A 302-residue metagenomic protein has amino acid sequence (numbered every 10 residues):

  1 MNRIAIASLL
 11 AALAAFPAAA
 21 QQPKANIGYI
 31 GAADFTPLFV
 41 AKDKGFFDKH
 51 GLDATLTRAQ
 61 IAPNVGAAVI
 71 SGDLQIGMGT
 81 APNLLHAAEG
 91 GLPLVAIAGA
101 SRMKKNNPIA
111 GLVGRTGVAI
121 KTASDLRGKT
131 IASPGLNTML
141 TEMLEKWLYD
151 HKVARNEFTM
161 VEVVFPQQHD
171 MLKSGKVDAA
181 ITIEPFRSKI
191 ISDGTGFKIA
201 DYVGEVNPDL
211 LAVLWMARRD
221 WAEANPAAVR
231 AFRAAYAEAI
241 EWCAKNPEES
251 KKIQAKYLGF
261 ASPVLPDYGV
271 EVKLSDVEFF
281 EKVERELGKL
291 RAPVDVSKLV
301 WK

Functional and structural regions predicted by a protein language model:
A5-A15: Bacterial N-terminal signal peptides
F16-A20: Sec/Tat signal peptide C-region and signal peptidase I cleavage site
Q21-H151, E162, D178-I181, I199-A200 (+1 more regions): Short, glycine-/small- and polar/acidic-enriched structural segments that line small-molecule recognition paths
A32, A59-P63, M78, T138-M139 (+5 more regions): Soluble non-cytosolic domains of exported or imported proteins
K44-G45, A67, S71, L85 (+12 more regions): Solvent-exposed, polar/charged alpha-helical surfaces in well-ordered, non-transmembrane soluble domains, broadly
K49, S101-K105, G204-N207, P266-S275 (+1 more regions): Short, solvent-exposed loop/beta-turn-alpha elements that line the ligand-binding surface or hinge of extracytoplasmic
P82, M160, P166-I253: Pocket-lining segment of extracytoplasmic ligand-binding domains
A222-R291: Secondary-structure end/capping motifs
